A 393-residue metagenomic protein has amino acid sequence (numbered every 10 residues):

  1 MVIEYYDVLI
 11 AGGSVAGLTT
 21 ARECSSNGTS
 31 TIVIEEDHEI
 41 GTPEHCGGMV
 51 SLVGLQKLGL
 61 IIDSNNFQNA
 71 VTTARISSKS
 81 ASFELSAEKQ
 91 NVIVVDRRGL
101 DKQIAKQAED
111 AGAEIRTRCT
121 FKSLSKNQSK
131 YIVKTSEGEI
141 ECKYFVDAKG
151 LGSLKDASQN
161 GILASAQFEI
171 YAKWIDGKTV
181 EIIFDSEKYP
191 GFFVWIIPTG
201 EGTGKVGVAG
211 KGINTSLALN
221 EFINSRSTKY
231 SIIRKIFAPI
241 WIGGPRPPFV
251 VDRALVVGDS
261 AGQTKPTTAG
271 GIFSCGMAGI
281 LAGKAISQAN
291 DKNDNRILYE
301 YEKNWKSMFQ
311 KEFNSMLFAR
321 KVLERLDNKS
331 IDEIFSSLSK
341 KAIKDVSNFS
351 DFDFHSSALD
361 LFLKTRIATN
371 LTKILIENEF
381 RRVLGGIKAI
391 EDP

Functional and structural regions predicted by a protein language model:
V2-A16: Beta1/beta-strand and adjacent pyrophosphate-binding region of the FAD-binding site in flavoprotein oxidoreductases
A16, E39, G152: Conserved Rossmann-like nucleotide-cofactor binding loop
S25-H45: Glycine-rich FAD pyrophosphate-binding loop
S51-Q103: A conserved beta-strand/loop capping segment in the N-terminal third of enzymes that catalyze redox or closely related
Q107-Y230, W241, R246, G262: Predominantly flavin-linked oxidoreductase catalytic cores and closely associated redox partners
F121-S123, G212-N295, Y299: FAD/FMN-dependent oxidoreductases across multiple families
S287-P393: C-terminal helical "tail/cap" subdomain of flavin- and related membrane-associated enzymes
